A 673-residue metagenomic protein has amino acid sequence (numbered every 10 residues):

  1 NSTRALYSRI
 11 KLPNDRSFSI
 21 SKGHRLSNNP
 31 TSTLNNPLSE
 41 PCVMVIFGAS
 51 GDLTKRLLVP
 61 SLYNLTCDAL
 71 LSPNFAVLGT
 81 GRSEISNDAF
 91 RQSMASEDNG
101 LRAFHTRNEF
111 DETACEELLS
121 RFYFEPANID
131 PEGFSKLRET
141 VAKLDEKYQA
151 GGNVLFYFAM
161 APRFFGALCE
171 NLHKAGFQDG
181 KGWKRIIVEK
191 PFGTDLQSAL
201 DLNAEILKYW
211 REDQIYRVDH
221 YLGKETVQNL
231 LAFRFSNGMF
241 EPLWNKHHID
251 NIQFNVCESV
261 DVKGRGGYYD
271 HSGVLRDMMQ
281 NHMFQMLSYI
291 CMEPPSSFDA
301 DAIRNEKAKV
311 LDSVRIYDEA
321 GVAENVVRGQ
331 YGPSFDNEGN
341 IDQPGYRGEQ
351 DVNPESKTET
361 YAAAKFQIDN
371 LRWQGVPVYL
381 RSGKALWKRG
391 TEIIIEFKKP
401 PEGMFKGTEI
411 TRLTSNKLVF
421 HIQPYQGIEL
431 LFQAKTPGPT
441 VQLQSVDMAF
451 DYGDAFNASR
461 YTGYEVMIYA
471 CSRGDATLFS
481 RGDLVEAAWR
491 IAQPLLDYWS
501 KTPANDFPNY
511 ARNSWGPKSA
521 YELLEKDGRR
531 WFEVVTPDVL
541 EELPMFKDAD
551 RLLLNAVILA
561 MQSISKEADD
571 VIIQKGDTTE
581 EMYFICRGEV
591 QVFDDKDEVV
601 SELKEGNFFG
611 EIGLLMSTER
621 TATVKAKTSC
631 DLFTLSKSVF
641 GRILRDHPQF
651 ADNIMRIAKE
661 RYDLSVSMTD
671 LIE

Functional and structural regions predicted by a protein language model:
N1-R25, Y662, V666: N-terminal amphipathic/basic-hydrophobic helices that include classical n-h-c signal peptides and signal-anchor
S19, G23-V188, F192-E533: Secretory/organelle targeting and membrane-embedding segments
Q253, R276, M582, V600-S601 (+1 more regions): A residue-level structural signature of the nucleotidyltransferase/glycosyltransferase Rossmann-like core
G403, K417, I428, G438 (+3 more regions): Histidine-centered metal-chelating micro-motifs
Q426-G427, E589, S629-D631: Structural motif
P537-T623, S638-V639, I672-E673: Regulatory nucleotide-sensing modules
I558, I657-E673: Polybasic "coupling" helices that flank or enter modular domains
C630-V639: A short hydrophobic beta-strand segment most commonly corresponding to one strand of the jelly-roll/cupin
